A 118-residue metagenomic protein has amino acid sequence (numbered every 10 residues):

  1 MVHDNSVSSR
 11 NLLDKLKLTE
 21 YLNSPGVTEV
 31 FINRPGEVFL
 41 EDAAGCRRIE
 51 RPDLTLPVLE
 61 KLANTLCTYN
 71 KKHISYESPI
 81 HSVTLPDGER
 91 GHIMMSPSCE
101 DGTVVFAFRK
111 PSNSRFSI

Functional and structural regions predicted by a protein language model:
M1-E50: N-terminal anchoring/assembly modules that precede and organize ATP-driven motor systems
I49-I118: P-loop NTP-binding catalytic core
